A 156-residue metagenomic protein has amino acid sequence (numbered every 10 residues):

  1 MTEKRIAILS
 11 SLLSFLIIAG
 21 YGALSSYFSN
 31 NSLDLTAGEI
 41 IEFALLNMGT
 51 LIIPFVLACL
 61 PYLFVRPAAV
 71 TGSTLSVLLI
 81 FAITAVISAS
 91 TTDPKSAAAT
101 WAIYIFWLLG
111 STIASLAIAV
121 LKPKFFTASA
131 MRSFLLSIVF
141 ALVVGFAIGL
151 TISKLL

Functional and structural regions predicted by a protein language model:
M1-S14, S129, S133: N-terminal membrane topogenic signal
I6-G22, S73-I80, V139-V143: Alpha-helical transmembrane segments
I8, S26-I41, Y62-V70: Short juxtamembrane and helix-loop transition motifs at transmembrane-helix boundaries in membrane proteins
G22-D34, I83-S96, A147-L156: Juxtamembrane "helix-exit" motif on the non-cytosolic side of transmembrane helices
G38-F55, A85, A98-T112: Alpha-helical transmembrane segments of polytopic membrane proteins
L46-G72, A114-A119: Canonical alpha-helical transmembrane segments
S88-A102, T112-S133: Membrane-helix boundary connector in multi-pass membrane proteins
A130-L156: Final/C-terminal transmembrane alpha-helix of multipass membrane proteins
